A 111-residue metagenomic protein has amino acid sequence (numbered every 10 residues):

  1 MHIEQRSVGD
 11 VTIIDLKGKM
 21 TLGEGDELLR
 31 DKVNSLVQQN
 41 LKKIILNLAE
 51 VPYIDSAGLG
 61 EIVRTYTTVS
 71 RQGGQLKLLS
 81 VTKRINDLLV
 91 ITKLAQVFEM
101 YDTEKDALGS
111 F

Functional and structural regions predicted by a protein language model:
M1-D15: Short beta-strand/loop segment at the start of cytosolic alpha/beta domains
V8, A49, K105: Conserved catalytic submotifs in the C-terminal HATPase_c
M20-V97: Amphipathic alpha-helical interaction surfaces in cytosolic regulatory modules
K83, K105-D106: Acidic phosphotransfer microenvironment of two-component signaling modules
E99-T103: Short acidic-hydrophobic, aromatic-tinged amphipathic segments that line or gate anion-handling sites
